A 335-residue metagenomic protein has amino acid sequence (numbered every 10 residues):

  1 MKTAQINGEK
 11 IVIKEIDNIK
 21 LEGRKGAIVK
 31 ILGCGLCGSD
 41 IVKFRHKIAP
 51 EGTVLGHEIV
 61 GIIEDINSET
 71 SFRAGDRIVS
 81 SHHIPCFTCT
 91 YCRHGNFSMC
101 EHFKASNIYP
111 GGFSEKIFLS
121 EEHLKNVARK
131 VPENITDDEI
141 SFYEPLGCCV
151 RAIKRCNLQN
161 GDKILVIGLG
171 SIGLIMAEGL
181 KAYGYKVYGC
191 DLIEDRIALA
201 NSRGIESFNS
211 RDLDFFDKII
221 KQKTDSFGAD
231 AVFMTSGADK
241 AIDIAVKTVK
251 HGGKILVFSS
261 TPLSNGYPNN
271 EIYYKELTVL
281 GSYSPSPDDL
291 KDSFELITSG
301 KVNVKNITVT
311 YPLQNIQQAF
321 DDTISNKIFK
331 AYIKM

Functional and structural regions predicted by a protein language model:
T3, D243-K247, P287-M335: C-terminal hydrophobic helical "lid"/dimerization subdomain of Rossmann-like NAD(P)H-dependent oxidoreductases
K20-C34, K47-T90, P132-N134: Glycine-rich beta-strand-centered segment in the early N-terminal region that forms part of a ligand/cofactor-binding
T88-I167: NAD(P)H dinucleotide-binding glycine-rich loop of Rossmann-like/cofactor-binding domains, especially the beta1-alpha1
I135-D212: Mid-domain Rossmann-like dinucleotide-binding core that forms the NAD(H)/NADP(H) cofactor-binding site
E194-D195, D214, D239, P262: Helix N-cap at the beta1-alpha1 junction of Rossmann-like dinucleotide-binding domains, i.e., the first residues
D214-D225: Short amphipathic alpha-helix with an adjacent loop that forms part of the alpha/beta core around
S236-S299, M335: Glycine-rich phosphate-binding loop and adjacent beta-alpha segment of Rossmann(oid) nucleotide-cofactor-binding
